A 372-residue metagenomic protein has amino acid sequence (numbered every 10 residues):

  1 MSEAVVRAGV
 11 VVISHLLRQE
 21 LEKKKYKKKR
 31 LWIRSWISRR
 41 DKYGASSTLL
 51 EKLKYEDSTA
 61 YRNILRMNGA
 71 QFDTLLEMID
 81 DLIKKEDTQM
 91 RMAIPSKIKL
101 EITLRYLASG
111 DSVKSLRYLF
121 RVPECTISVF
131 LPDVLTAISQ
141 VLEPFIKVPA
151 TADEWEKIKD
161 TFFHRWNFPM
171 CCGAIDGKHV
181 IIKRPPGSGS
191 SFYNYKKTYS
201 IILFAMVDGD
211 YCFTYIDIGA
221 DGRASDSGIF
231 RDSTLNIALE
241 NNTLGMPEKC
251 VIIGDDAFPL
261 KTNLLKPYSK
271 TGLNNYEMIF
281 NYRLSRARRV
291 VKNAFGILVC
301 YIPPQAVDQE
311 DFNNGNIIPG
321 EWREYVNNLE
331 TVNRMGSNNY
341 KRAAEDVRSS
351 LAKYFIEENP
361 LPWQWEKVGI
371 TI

Functional and structural regions predicted by a protein language model:
M1-I372: Short, polybasic Lys/Arg-rich linear motifs in disordered N-terminal/cytosolic regions
